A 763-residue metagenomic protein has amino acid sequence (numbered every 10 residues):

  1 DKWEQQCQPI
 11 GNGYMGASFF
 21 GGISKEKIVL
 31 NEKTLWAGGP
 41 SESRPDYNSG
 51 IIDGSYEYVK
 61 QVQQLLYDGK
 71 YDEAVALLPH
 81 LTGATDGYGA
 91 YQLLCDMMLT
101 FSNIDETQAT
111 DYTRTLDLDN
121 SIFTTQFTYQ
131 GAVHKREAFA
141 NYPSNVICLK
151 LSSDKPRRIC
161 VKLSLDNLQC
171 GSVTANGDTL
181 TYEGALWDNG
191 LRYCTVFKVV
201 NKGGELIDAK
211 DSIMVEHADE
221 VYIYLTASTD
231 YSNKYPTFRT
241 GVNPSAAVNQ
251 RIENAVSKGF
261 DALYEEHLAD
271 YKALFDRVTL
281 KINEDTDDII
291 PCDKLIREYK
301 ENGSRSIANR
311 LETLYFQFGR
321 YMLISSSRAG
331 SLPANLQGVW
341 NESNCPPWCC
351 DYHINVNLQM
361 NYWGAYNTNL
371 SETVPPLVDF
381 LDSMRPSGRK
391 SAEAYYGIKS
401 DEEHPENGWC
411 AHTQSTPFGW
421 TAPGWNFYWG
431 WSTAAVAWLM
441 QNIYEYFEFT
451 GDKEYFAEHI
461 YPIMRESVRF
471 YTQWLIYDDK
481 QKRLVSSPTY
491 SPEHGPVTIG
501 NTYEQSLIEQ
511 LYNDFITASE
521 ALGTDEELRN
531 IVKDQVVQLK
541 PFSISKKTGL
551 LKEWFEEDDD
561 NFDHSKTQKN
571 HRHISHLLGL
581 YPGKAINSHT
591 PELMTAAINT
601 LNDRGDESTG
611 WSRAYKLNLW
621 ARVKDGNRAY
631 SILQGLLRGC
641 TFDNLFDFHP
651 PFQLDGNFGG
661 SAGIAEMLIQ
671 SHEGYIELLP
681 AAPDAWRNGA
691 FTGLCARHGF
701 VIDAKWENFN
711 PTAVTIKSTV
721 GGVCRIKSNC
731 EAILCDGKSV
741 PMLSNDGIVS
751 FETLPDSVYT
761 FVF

Functional and structural regions predicted by a protein language model:
D1-F427, E445-F447, R465-V468, D479 (+5 more regions): Aromatic-residue-lined binding/catalytic grooves and analogous aromatic/hydrophobic interfacial grooves in multimeric
C7-L30, T34, Y88, L93 (+4 more regions): C-terminal capping/lid segments that line or modulate ligand- or cofactor-binding pockets
Q61, Y224, D270, F380 (+5 more regions): Generic recognition of well-ordered alpha-helical segments
N344, H353-Y362, N369-I463, S467 (+4 more regions): Active-site-proximal binding-pocket segments
T433-L439, I443-V468, D479-Y490, H494-T498 (+2 more regions): Active-site neighborhood of glycoside hydrolase catalytic domains
